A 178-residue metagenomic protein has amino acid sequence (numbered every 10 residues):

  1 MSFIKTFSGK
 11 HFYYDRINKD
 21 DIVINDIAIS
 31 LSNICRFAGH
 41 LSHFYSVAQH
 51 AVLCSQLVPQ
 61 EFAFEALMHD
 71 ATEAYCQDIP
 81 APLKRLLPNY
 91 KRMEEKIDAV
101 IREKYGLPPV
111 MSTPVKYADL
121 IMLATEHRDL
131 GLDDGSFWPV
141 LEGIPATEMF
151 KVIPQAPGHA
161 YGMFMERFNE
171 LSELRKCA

Functional and structural regions predicted by a protein language model:
M1-A178: Metal-dependent phosphohydrolase cores
